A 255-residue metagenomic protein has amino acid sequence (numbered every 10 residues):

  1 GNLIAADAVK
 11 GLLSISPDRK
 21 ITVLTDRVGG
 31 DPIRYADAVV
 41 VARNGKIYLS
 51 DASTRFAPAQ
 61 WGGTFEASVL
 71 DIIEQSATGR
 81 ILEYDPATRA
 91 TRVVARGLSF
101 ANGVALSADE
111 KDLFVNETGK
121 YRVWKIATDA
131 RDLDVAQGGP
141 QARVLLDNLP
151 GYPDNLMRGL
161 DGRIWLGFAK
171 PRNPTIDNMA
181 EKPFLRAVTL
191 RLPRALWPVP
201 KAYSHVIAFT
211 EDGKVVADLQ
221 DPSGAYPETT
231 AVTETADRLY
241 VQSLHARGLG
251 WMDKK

Functional and structural regions predicted by a protein language model:
G1-N2, G29-I47, Q75-R80, V94-D112 (+3 more regions): Beta-rich, blade/repeat-based domains predominating in secreted/periplasmic proteins but also intracellular
N2-I72, T78: Asp-box/WD-like beta-propeller blade repeats and closely related beta-sheet repeat scaffolds
L3-V9, I47-F56, G97, S107 (+4 more regions): Conserved beta-strand positions in repeat-built beta-propeller and related beta-rich domains
G11-L13, G79-L82, R122-W124, H205-I207 (+1 more regions): A short loop-to-beta-strand structural motif that recurs across blades of beta-propeller domains
D18-P32, L82-G103, K125-L149, E211-S223: Blade-edge beta-strand/turn elements of extracellular beta-propeller and related beta-sheet repeat scaffolds
L49-Q75, A169-P200, W251: Short, conserved, GDST-rich strand-edge loop motifs in beta-rich repeat architectures
I72-P86, A202-E211: Beta-propeller blade signature
T229-K255: Blade-level signature of beta-propeller repeat domains, shared across WD40, Kelch, NHL, RCC1 and BNR/Asp-box propellers
